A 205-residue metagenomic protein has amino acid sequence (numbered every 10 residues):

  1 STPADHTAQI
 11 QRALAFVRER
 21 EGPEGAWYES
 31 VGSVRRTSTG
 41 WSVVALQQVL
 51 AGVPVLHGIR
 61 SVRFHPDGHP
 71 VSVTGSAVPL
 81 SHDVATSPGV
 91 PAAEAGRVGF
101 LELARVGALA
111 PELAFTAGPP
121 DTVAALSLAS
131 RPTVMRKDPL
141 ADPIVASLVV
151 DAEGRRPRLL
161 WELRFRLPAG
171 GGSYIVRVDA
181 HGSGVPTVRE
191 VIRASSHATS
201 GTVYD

Functional and structural regions predicted by a protein language model:
S1-D205: Segments that shape or occlude catalytic/ligand-binding pockets
